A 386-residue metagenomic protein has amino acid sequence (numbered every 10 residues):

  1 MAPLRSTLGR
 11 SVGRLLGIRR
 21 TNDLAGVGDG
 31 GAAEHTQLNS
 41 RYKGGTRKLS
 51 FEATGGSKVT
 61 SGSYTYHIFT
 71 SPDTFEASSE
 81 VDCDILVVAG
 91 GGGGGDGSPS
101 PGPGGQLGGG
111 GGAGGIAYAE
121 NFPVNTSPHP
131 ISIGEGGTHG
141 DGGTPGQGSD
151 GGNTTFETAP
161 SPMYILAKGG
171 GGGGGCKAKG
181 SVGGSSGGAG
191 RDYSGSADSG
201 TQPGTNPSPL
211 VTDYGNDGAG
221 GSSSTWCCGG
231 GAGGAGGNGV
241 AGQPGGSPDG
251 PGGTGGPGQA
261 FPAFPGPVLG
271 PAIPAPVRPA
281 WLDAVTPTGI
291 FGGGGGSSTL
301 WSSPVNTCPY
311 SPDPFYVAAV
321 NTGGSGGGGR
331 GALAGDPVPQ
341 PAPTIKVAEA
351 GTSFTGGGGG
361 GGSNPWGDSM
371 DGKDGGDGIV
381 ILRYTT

Functional and structural regions predicted by a protein language model:
A2-T386: Low-complexity, glycine/proline-biased repetitive segments and flexible coils/loops
